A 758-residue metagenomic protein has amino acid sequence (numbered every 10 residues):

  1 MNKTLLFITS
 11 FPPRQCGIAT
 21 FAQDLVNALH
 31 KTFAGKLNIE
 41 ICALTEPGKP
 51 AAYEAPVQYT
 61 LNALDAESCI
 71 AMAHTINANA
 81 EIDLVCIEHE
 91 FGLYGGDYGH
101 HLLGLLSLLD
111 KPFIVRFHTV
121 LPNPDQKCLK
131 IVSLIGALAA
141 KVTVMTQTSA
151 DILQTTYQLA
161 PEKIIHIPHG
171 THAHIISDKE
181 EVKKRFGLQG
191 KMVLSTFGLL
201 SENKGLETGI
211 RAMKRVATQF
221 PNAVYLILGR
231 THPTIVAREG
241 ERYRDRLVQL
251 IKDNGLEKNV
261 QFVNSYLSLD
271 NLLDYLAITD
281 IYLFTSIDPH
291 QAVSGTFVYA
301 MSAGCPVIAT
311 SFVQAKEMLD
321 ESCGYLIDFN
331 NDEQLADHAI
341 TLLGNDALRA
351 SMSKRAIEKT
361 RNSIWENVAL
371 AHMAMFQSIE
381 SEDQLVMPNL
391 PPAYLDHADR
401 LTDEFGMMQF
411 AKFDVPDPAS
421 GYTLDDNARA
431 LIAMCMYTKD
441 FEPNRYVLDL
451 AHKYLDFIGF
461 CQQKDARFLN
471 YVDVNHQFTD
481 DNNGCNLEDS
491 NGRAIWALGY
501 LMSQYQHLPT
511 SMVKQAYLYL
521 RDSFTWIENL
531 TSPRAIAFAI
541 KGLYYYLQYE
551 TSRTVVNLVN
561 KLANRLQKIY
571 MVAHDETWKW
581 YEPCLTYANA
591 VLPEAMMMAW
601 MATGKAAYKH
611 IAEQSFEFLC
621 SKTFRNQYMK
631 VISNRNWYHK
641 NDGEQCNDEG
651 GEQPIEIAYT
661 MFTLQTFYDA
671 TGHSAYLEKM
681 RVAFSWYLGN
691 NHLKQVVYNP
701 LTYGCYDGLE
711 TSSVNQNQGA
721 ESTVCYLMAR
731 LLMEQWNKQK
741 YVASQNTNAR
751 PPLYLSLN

Functional and structural regions predicted by a protein language model:
A137-S177, L188: Donor nucleotide-sugar binding/catalytic pocket of nucleotide-sugar-dependent glycosyltransferases
L188-K204, I210-M213, L226-L228: Conserved donor-binding/catalytic core segment of Leloir-type glycosyltransferases
V224, K252, E366-V368, A374 (+1 more regions): Glycan-recognition and catalytic cores of secretory/periplasmic carbohydrate-active enzymes
E239-Y266: Nucleotide-activated donor-binding/catalytic signature segment of Leloir-type glycosyltransferases, i.e., the conserved
V293, F312-L326: Short acidic/histidine- and often glycine-rich active-site loop of Leloir-type glycosyltransferases that engages
P306-A309: Short hydrophobic beta-strand element within catalytic cores of glycosyltransferases and related nucleotide-activated
E321, Y325-D332, T341-D346: Conserved acidic donor-binding segment of nucleotide-sugar-dependent glycosyltransferases
T341, L348-N362: A short, well-ordered alpha-helix in the C-terminal region of glycosyltransferases
